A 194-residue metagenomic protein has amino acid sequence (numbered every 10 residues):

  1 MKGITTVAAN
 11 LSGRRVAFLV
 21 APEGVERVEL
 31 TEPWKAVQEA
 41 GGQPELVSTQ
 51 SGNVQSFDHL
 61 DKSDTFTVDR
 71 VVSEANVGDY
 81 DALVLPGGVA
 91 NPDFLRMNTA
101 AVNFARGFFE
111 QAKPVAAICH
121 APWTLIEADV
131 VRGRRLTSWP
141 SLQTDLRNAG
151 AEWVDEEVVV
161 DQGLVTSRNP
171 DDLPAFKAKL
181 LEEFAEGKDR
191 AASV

Functional and structural regions predicted by a protein language model:
M1-Q111, V115, W123-G133, Q143-V194: Extended, subdomain-level signal for the structured scaffold at the beginning of enzyme domains
C119: Catalytic nucleophile serine of serine hydrolases, specifically the conserved "nucleophile elbow" pentapeptide
L136: Anionic-ligand binding patches
